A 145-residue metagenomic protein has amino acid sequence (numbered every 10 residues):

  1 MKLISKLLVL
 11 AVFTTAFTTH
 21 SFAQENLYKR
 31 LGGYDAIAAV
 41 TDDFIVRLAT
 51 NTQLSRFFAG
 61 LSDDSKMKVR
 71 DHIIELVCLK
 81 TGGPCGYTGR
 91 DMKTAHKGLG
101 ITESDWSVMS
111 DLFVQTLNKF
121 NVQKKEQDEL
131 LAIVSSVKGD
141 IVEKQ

Functional and structural regions predicted by a protein language model:
M1-V9: Bacterial N-terminal signal peptides that target proteins for export
T14-F22: C-terminal segment of classical bacterial N-terminal signal peptides
F22-Q145: Core of compact, soluble alpha-helical bundle domains
